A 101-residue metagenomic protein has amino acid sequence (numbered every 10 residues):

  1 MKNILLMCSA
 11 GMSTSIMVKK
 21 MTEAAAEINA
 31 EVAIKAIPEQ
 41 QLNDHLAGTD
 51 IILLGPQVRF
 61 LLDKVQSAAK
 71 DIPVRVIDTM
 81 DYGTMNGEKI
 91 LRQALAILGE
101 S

Functional and structural regions predicted by a protein language model:
K2-E39: Conserved active-site segments centered on acidic
N3, R75-S101: Ser/Thr/Gly-rich flexible loops in soluble cytosolic domains mediating phosphotransfer, phosphorylation
A10, Q57-R59: Short glycine-rich anion-binding loops that position phosphate/pyrophosphate groups of nucleotides and phosphorylated
S15-V18, R59-D63: Short, surface-exposed alpha-helical segments at coil->helix boundaries
A36, L54, V76-D78: Structural signal for conserved beta-strand scaffold positions within catalytic alpha/beta enzyme cores
Q40-L42, L61: Short acidic active-site motifs
L46-I51: Short acidic/histidine-rich motifs immediately flanking catalytic phosphotransfer sites in two-component signaling
L61-D81: A short, gly/pro- and small-residue-rich
